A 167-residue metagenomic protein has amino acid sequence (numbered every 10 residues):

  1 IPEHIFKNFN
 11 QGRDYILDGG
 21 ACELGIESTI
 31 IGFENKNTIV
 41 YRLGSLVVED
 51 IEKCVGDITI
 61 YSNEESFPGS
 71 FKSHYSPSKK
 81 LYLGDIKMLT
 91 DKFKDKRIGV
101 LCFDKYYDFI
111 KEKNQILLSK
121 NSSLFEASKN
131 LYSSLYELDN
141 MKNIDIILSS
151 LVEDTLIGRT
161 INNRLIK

Functional and structural regions predicted by a protein language model:
I1-K167: Active-site-adjacent structural elements in enzyme catalytic cores
